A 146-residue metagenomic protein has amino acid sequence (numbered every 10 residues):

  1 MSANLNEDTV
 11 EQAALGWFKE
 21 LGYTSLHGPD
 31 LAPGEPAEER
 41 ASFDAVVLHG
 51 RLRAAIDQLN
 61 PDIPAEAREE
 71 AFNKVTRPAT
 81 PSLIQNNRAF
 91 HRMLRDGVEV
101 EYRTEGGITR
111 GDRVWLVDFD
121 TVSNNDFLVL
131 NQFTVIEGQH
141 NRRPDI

Functional and structural regions predicted by a protein language model:
M1-I146: An alpha-helical interface "stripe"
